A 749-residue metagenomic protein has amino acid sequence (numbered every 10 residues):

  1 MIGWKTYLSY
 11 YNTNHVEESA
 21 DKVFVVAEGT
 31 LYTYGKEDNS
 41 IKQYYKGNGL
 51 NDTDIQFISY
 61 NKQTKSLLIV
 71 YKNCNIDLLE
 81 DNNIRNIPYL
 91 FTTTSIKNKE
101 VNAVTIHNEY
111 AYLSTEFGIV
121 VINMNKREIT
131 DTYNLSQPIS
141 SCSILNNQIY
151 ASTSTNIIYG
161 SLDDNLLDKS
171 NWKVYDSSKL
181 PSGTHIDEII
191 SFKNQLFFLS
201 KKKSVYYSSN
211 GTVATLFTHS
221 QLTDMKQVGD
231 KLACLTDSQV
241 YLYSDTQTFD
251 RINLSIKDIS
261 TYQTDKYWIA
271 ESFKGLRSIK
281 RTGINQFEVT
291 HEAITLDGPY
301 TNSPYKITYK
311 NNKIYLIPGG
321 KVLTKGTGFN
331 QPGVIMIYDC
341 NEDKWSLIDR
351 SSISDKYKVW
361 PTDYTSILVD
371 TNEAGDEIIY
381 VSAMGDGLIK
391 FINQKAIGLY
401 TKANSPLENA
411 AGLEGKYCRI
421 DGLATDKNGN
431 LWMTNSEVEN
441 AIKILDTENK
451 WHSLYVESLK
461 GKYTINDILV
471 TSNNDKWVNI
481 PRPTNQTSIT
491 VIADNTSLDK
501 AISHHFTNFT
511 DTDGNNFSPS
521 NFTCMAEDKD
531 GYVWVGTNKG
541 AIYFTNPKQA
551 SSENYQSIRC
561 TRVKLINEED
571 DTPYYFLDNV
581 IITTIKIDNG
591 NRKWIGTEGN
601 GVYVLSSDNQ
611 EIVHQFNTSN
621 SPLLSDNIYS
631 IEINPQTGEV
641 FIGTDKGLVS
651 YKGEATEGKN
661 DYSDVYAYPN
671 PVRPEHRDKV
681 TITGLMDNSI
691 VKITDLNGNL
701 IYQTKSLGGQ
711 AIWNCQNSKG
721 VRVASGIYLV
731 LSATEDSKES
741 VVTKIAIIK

Functional and structural regions predicted by a protein language model:
M1-V665, L700, L731: Carboxylate-rich, polar loop motifs that coordinate divalent cations or form catalytic acidic clusters
D52, D687, A724-S725: Surface-exposed loops/turns
E654, V665, P671, V742-K749: Long, compositionally biased, intrinsically disordered segments
N660-K692, Q710-W713: Glycine-centered coil/turn sites that cap beta-strands in beta-rich domains
I690-I701, Y728: Short, glycine-anchored, charge-dense loop/turn motifs used at functional sites
I701-V723, T734-K738: Glycine-centered tight-turn motifs at strand-turn-strand junctions
L729-K749: C-terminal tail/sorting-segment detector
